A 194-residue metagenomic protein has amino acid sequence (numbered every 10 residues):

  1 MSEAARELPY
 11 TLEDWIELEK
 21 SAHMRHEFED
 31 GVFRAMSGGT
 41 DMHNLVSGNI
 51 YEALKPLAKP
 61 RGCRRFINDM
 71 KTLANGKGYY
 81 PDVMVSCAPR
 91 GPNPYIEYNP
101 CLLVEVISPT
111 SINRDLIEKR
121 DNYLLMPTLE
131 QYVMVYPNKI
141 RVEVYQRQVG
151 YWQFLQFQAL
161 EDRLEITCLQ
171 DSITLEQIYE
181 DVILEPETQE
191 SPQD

Functional and structural regions predicted by a protein language model:
M1-D194: Gly/Pro/Ser/Thr-rich low-complexity, intrinsically disordered segments predominantly at protein N-termini
